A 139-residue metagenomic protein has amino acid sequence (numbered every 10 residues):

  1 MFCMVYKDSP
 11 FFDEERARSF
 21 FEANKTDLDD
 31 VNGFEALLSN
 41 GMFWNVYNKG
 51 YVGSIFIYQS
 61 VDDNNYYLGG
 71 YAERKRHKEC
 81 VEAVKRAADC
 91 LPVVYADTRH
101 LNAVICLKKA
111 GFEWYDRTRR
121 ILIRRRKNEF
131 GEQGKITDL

Functional and structural regions predicted by a protein language model:
M1-D30, D138: Short amphipathic alpha-helix that is part of the acyltransferase structural core
F2, G41, F112-W114: Short glycine-aromatic motifs
E22, Y71-E73, R125-E129: Secondary-structure transition/turn motif
N24-F43: Active-site rim helix/loop that mediates acceptor-substrate recognition in acyltransferases
L38-R76: Conserved donor-binding loop and adjoining core beta-sheet/short helix segment in diverse acyl/aminoacyl transferases
V61-A110: Acyl-donor binding region in acyl/amide transferases
K78, N128-G134: Short, charged/polar, Gly/Pro-enriched secondary-structure boundary elements
E113-K127: Conserved catalytic-core motifs of GNAT/GCN5-like acyltransferases
